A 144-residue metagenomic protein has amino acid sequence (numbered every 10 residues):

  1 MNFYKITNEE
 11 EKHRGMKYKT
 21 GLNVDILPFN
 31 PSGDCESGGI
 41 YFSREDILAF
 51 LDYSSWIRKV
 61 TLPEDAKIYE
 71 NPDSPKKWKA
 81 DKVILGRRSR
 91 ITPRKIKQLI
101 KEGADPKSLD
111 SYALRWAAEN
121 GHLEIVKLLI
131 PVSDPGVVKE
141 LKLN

Functional and structural regions predicted by a protein language model:
M1-S37: ADP-ribose/NAD+-binding catalytic cleft of ART/PARP-like enzymes
L27-L85: ADP-ribosyltransferase catalytic core
K79-P93, K97: Active-site-proximal loop/hinge segments that shape catalytic or ion-binding/gating pockets
K95, E124-I125: Conserved ankyrin/ankyrin-like repeat signature
K107-W116, V137-N144: Ankyrin-repeat boundary/"N-cap" motif
